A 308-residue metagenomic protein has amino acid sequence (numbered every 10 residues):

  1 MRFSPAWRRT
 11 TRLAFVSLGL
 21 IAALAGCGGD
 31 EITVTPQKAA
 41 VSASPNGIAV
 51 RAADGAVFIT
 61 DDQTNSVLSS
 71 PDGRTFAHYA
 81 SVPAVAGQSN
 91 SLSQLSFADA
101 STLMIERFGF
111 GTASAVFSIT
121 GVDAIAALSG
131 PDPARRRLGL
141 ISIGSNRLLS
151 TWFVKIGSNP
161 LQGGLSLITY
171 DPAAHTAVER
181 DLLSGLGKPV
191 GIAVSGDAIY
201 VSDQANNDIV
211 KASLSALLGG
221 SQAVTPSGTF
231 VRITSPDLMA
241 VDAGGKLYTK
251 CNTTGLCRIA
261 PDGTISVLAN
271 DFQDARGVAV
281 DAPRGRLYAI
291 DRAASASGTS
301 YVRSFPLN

Functional and structural regions predicted by a protein language model:
R2-F3, W7-R9, V16-P45: Bacterial Sec-dependent N-terminal signal peptides
I32-A40, T75-A86, D123-P131, A177-L183 (+2 more regions): A short beta-strand motif characteristic of beta-propeller blades
A40-G55, A84-F110, P131-W152, L183-G196 (+4 more regions): Beta-rich, blade/repeat-based domains predominating in secreted/periplasmic proteins but also intracellular
D61-G73: Beta-propeller domains
D62-Q63, R107-F110, W152-P160, Q204-A205 (+3 more regions): Short loop/turn segments immediately following the C-termini of beta-strands
S66-L68, G111-F117, S158-S166, D208-A212 (+2 more regions): Structural motif
I168-A174, A212-G220, F305-N308: Short loop/turn segments immediately following beta-strands, especially the blade-tip and inter-blade linker loops
R276-N308: Blade-level signature of beta-propeller repeat domains, shared across WD40, Kelch, NHL, RCC1 and BNR/Asp-box propellers
